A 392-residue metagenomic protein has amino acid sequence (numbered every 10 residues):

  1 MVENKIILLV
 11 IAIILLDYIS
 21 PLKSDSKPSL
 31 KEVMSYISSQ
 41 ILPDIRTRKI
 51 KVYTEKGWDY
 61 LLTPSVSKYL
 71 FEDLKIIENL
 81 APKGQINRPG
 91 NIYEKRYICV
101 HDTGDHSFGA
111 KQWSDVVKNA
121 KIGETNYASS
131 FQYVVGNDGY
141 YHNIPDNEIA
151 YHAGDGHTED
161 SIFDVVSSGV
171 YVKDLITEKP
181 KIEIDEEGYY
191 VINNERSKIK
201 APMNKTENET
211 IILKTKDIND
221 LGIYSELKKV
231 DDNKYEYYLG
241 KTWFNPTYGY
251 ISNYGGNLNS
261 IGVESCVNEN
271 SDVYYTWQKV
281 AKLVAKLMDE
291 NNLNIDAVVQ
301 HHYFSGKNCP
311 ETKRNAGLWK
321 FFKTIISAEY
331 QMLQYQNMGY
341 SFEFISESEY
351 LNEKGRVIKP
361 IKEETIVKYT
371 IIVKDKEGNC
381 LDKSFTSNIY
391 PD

Functional and structural regions predicted by a protein language model:
M1-S24: Classical Sec-dependent N-terminal signal peptides that target proteins to the secretory pathway
P21, Y335-D392: Beta-rich interaction/scaffold domains
D25-D73, K181-E186, Y190-I192, R196-G262 (+1 more regions): Basic/polar, cationic surfaces and motifs that engage anionic cell-wall and phosphate/carboxylate ligands
K75-L227: Short, conserved "active-site rim" segments that organize catalytic pockets and cofactor/ligand binding
Y93, G256, P360-E364: Surface-exposed coil/turn segments at beta-strand junctions on protein surfaces, enriched
H101, G262-C266, N388: Active-site ExK catalytic segment of metal-dependent nucleases
D105, H302-K307, E349-Y350: Short, internal active-site loops enriched in acidic
